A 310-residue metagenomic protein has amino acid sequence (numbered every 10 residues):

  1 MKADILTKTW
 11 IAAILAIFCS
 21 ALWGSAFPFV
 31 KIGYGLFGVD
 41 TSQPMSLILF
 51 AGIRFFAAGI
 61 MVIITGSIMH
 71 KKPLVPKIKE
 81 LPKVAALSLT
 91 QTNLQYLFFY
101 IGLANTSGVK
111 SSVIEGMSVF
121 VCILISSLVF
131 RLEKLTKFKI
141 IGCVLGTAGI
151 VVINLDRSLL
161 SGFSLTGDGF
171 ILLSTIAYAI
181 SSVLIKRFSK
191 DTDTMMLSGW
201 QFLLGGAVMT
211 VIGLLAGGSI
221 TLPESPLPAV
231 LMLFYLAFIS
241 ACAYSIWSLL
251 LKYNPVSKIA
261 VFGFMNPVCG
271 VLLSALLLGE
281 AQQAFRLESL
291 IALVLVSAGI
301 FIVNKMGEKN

Functional and structural regions predicted by a protein language model:
M1-L49, L89, S161-R187, L233 (+3 more regions): Glycine-/small-residue-enriched transmembrane alpha-helix faces in small-molecule transporters and effluxers
K2-L6, F55, L132-E133, L155-D156 (+2 more regions): C-terminal-most transmembrane helix of multi-pass membrane proteins
K8-A13, Q43-I48, P76-P82, L155-A177 (+2 more regions): Juxtamembrane helix-entry segments on the extracytoplasmic side of multipass membrane proteins
I11-S20, I63-S67, K71-F98, F138 (+2 more regions): Loop-to-transmembrane-helix transition segments
G33, F50, G102, L128-R131 (+6 more regions): Hydrophobic/aromatic residues within transmembrane alpha-helices of multi-pass small-molecule transporters
D40-Q91, V121-I125, A177-S181, G199-G217 (+2 more regions): Transmembrane alpha-helices of multi-pass small-molecule transport proteins
I53, T92, Y96, K110-M117 (+2 more regions): Helix-helix packing/entry segments at the starts of transmembrane helices
S112-E115, R131-V152, S164-D168, G279-G299: Loop-to-transmembrane alpha-helix entry segments
